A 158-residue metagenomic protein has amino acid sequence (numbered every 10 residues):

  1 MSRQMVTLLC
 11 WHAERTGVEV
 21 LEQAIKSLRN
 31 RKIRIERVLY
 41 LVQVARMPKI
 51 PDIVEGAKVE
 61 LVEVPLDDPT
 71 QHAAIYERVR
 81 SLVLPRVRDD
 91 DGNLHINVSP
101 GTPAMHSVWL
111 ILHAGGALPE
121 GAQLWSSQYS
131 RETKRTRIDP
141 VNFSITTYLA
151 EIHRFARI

Functional and structural regions predicted by a protein language model:
M1-V98, T102-I158: Long, low-complexity, Lys/Arg-enriched
